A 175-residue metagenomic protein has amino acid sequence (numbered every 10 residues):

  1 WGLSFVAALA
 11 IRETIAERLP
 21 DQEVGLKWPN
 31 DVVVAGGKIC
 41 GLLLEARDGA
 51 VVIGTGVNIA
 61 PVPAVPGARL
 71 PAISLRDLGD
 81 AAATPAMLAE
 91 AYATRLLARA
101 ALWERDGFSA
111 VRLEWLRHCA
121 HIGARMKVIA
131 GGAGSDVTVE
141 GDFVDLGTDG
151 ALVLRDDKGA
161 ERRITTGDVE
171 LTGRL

Functional and structural regions predicted by a protein language model:
W1-L175: Catalytic beta-strand/loop module used to bind and position nucleotide/cofactor moieties in cofactor-attachment
